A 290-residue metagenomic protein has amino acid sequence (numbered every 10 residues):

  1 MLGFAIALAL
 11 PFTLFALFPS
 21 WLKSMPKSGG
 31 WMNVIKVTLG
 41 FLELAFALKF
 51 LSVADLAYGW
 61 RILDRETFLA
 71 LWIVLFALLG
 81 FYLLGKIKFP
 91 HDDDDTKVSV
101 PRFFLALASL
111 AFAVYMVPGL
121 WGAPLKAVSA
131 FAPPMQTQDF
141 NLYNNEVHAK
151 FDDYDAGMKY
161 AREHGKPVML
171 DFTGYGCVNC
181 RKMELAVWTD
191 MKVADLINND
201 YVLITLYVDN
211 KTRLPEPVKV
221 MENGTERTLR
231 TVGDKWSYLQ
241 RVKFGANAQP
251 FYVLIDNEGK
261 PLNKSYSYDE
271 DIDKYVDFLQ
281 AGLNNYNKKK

Functional and structural regions predicted by a protein language model:
M1-G157, H164, T189, L206: Hydrophobic alpha-helical segments characteristic of multipass inner/organellar membrane proteins
M1-L2, W60-E66, D95-S99, A127-S129 (+5 more regions): Composition- and surface-driven signal marking solvent-exposed, interaction-prone regions in large proteins
S24, L51-V53, G176-N179, K211-P215 (+2 more regions): Flexible loop/turn segments at secondary-structure boundaries
E146-F151, T173-Y175, L185-D234: Thiol-based oxidoreductase modules, predominantly thioredoxin-like and allied folds used for disulfide exchange
G157-Y160, L239: CheY-like receiver
E163-R181: Short active-site neighborhood of thiol/selenol oxidoreductases, capturing the structured segment around
H164-V168, N199-I204, N247-P250, N257-K260: Loop/turn elements at helix/coil->beta-strand transitions in domains of secreted/extracellular proteins
V187-V193, N223-K289: Non-catalytic, surface beta->alpha helical segment in thiol-disulfide oxidoreductase systems
